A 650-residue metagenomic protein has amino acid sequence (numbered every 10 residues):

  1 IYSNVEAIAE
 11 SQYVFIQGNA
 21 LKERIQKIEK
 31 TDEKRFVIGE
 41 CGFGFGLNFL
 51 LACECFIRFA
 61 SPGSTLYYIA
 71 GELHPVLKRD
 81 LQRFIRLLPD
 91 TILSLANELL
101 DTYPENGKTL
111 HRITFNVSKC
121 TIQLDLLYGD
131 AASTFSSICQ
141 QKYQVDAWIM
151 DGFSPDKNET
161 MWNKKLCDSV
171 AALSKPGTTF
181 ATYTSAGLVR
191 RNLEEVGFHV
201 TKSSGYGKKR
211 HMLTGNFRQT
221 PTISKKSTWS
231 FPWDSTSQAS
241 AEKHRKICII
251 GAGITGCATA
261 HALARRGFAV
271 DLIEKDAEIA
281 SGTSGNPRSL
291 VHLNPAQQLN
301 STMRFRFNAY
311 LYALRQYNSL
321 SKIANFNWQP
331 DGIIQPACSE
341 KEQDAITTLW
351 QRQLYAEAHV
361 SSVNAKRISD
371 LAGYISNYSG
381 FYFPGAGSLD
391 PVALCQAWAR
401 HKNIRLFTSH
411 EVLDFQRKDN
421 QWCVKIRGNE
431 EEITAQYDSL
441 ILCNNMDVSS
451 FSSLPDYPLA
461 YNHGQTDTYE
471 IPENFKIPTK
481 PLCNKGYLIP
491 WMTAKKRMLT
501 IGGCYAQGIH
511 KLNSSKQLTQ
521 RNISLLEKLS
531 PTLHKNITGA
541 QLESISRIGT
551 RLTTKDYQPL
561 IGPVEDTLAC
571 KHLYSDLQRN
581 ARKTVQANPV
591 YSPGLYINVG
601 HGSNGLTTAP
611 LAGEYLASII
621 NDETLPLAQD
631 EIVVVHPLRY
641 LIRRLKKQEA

Functional and structural regions predicted by a protein language model:
I28-Q144, K164: The AdoMet/dcAdoMet-binding core of the Class I SAM-like
I92, Q297-N300, A324-Q335, S362-H401 (+2 more regions): Helix-loop-beta segment of a Rossmann-like dinucleotide-binding subdomain
H244-L272: N-terminal Rossmann-like FAD-binding beta1-loop-alpha1 element of flavoenzymes
R265-G285: Glycine-rich FAD pyrophosphate-binding loop
R288-L371: Dinucleotide-binding Rossmann-like beta1-alpha1 core, especially the glycine-rich loop that anchors the ADP
F381-N429, I433-A435, S439, C443-N444 (+1 more regions): Helical element adjacent to the flavin cofactor pocket in flavoenzyme catalytic cores
N429-S524, S530-S546: Flavin-dependent oxidoreductases
I537-A650: C-terminal catalytic lobe of FAD-dependent flavoproteins
